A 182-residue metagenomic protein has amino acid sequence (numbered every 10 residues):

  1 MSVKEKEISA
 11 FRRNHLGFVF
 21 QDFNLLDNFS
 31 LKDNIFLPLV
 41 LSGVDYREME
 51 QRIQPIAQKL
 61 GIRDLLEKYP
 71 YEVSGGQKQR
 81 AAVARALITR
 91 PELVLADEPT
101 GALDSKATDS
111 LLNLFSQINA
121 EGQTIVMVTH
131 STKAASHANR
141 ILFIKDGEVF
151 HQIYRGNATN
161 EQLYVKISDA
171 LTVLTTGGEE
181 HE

Functional and structural regions predicted by a protein language model:
M1-R140, I144: ABC family nucleotide-binding domain
E148-T172: Conserved beta-strand-loop-alpha-helix hinge in the C-terminal portion of ABC ATPase nucleotide-binding domains
G177-G178: Short, charged, intrinsically disordered terminal tails
